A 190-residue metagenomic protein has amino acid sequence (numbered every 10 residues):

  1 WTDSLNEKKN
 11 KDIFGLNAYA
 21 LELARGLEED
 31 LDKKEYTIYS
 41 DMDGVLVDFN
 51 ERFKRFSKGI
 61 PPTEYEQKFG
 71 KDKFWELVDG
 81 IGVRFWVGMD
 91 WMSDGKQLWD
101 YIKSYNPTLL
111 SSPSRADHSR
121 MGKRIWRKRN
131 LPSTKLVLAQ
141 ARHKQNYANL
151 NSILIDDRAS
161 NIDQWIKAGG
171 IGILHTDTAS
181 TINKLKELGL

Functional and structural regions predicted by a protein language model:
W1-I38, V45, T63, W91-G95 (+6 more regions): Charge-dense, intrinsically disordered terminal/linker segments
K34-D79, K167, D177: Active-site neighborhood of HAD-like aspartate-dependent phosphohydrolases
L46, N50, M92-G95, S119-R124 (+2 more regions): A structural signal for well-ordered alpha-helical scaffolds and beta->alpha junctions
D79-L109, A116-M121: Short, acidic loop-to-helix structural element flanking the phosphoryl-transfer center in phosphate-processing enzymes
S104-Y105, L150, A168: Structured helix-beta-strand junction loops
L110-I153, A159-I162: Substrate-recognition "cap/lid" segment bordering the active-site pocket of phosphatases
I153-L185: Acidic, Mg2+-coordinating phosphoryl-transfer loop and its flanking beta/alpha structural elements, shared across
